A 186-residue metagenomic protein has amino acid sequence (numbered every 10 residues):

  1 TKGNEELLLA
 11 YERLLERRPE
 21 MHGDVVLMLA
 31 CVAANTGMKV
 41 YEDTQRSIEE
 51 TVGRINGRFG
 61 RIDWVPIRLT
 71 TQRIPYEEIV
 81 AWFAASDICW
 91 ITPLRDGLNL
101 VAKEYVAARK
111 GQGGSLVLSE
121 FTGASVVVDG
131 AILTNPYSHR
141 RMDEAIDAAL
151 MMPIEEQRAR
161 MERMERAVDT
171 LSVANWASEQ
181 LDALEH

Functional and structural regions predicted by a protein language model:
T1-L15: A conserved mid-protein helix/loop that constitutes part of the nucleotide-sugar donor-binding site
K2, K39, L100: Residues that form or flank phosphate/diphosphate-binding pockets in enzymes that use nucleotide phosphates
L14-V32, E42, A84, I88-T170 (+1 more regions): Catalytic binding pocket for nucleotide-activated donors in carbohydrate/polymer assembly enzymes
C31-E77: Nucleotide-activated donor-binding/catalytic signature segment of Leloir-type glycosyltransferases, i.e., the conserved
P75-S86: Short acidic alpha-helix that forms the nucleotide-activated donor recognition element in Leloir-type transferases
V173-H186: C-terminal alpha-helical cap of glycosyltransferases
